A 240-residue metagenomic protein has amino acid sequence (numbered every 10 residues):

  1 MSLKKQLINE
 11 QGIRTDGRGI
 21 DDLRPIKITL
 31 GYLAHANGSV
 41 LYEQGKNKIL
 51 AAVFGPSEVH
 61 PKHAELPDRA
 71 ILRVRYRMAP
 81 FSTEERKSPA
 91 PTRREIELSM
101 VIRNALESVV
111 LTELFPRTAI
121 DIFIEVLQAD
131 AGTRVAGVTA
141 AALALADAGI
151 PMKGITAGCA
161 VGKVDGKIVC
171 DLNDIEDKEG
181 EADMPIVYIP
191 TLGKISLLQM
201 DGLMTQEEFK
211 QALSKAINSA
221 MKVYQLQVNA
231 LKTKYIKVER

Functional and structural regions predicted by a protein language model:
M1-R240: Polyanion-binding surfaces on beta-sheet-dominated domains and ring/shell assemblies
